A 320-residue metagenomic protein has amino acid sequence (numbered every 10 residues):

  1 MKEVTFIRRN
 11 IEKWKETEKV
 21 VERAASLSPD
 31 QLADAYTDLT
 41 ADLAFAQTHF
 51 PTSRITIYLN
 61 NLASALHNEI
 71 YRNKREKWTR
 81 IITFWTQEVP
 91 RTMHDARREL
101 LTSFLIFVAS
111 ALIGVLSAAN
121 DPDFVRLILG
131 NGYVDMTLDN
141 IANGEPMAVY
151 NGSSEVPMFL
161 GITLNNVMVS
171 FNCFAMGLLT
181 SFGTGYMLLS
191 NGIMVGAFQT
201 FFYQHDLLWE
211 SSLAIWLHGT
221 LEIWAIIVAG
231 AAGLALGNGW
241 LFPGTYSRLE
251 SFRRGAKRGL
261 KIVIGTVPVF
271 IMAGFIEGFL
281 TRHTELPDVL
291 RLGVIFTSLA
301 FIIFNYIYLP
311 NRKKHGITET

Functional and structural regions predicted by a protein language model:
M1-I82: Soluble N-terminal domains of membrane-associated systems
R75, I82-R97, A148-V149, P157 (+1 more regions): Cytosolic juxtamembrane amphipathic/interface segments immediately preceding and feeding into a transmembrane helix
T92-A109: Alpha-helical transmembrane segments and their helix-start/interface "positive-inside/aromatic belt" motifs in integral
L105-N120, L179, L221: Hydrophobic alpha-helical membrane-insertion segments
V115-N140: Interfacial/capping segments of alpha-helical transmembrane domains
M136-G161, S212-L221: Short aromatic-rich membrane-water interface segments that cap or initiate transmembrane helices in multi-pass membrane
N151-G183: Individual transmembrane alpha-helix segments
A175-T320: Generic detector of multi-pass transmembrane helix bundles and their immediately adjacent loops in polytopic membrane
